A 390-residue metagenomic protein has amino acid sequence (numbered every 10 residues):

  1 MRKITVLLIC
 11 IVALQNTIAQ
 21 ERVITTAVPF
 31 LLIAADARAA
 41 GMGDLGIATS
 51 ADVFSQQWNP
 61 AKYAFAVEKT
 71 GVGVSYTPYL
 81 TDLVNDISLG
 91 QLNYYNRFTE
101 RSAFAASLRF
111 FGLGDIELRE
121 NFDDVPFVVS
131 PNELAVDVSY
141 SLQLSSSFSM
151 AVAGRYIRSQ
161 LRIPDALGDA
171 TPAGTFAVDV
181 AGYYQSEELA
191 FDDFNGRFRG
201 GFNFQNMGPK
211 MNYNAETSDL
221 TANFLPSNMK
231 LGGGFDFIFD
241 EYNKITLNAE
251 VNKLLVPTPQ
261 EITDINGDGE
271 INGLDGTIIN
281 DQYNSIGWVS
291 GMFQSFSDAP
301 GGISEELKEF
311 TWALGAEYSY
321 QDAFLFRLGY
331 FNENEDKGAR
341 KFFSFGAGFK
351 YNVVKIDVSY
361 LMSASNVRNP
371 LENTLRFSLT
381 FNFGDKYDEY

Functional and structural regions predicted by a protein language model:
M1-V23: Bacterial Sec-dependent N-terminal signal peptides
Q20-Y390: Subset of outer-membrane beta-barrel
